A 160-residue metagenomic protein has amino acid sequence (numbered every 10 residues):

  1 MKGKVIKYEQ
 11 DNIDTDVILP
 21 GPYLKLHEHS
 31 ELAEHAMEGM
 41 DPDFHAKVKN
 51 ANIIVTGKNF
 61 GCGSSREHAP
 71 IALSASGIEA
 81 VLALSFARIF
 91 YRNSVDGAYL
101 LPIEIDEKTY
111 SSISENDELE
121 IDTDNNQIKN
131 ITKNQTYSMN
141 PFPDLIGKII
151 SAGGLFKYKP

Functional and structural regions predicted by a protein language model:
M1-L26: Polybasic, low-complexity association/targeting segments
N12, F60-G61, D144: Short, glycine-/Ser/Thr-/acidic-enriched flexible segments
N12, S64, G153-L155: Conformational gate/switch positions in structured elements
L19-P20, K25-N125: Feature captures the catalytic cores and cofactor-binding loops of soluble hydro-lyases/lyases that act on carboxylate
A98-P160: Acidic, glycine-rich flexible loop/linker segments
